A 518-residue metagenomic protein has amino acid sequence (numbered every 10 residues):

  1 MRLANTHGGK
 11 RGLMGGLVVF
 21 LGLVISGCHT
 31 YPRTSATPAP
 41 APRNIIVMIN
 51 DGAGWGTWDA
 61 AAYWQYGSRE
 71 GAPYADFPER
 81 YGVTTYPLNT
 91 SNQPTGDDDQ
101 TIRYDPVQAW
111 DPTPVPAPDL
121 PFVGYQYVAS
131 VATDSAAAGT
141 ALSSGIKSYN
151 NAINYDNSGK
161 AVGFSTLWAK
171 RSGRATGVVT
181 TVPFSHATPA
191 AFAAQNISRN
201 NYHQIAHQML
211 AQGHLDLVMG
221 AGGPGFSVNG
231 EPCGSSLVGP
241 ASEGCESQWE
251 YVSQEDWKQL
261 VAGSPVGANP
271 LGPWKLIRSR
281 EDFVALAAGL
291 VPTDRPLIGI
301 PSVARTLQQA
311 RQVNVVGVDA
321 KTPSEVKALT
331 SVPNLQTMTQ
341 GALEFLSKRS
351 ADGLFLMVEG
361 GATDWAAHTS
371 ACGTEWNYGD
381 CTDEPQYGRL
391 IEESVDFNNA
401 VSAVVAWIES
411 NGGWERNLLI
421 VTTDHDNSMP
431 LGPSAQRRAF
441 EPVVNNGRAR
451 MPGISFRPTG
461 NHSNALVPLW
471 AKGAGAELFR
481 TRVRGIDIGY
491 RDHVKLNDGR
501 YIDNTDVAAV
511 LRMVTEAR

Functional and structural regions predicted by a protein language model:
L3-G16: Bacterial N-terminal signal peptides that target proteins for export
Y31-A39: Short, low-complexity, disordered segments immediately C-terminal to signal peptides in bacterial exported proteins
P42-I45, N50-T133, A138, T181 (+1 more regions): A post-motif C-terminal structural segment
Y125, A129, A136, T140-A141 (+1 more regions): Long, structured ligand/cofactor-binding scaffold of large enzymes
S143-G145, W168-S172, A211: Alpha-helix C-terminal capping segments
T166-L167, R171-A190: Glycine-rich phosphate/pyrophosphate-binding loops and their adjacent beta-strand/loop elements at enzyme active sites
